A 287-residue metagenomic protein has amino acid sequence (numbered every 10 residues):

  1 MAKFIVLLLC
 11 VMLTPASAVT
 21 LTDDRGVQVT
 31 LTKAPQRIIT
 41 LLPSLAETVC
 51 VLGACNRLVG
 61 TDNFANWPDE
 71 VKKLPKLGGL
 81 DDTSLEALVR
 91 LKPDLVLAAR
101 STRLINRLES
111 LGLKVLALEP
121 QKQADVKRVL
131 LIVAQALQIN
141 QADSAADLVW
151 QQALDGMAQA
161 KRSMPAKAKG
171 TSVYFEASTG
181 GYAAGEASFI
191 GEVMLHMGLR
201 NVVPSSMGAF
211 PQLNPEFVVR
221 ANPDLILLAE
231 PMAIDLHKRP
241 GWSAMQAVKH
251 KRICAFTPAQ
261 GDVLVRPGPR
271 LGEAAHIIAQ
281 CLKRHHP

Functional and structural regions predicted by a protein language model:
A2-A46, Q141-Y174, Q280-P287: Bacterial Sec-exported substrate-binding components of ABC uptake systems
T22-G26, L77-E86, S206-E216: Short helix-initiation/N-cap motifs at beta->coil->alpha
P35, D82-S101, L113, N214-P231: Proline-aspartate-enriched helix->loop->beta-strand connector
Q36-L91, L95-A99, V202: A short, structured surface patch at a secondary-structure boundary
L42, R100-S101, A177, S206 (+3 more regions): Short secondary-structure boundary segments
F64-W67, A183-F210: Alpha-helical, coiled-coil/dimerization segments enriched in small aliphatic residues
E119-I132, G170-F189: Extracytoplasmic ligand-binding site segments that recognize negatively charged/polar headgroups
K127-Q135, S144-D147, L225, A229-P287: Structured C-terminal subdomain patch of bacterial secreted/periplasmic proteins
